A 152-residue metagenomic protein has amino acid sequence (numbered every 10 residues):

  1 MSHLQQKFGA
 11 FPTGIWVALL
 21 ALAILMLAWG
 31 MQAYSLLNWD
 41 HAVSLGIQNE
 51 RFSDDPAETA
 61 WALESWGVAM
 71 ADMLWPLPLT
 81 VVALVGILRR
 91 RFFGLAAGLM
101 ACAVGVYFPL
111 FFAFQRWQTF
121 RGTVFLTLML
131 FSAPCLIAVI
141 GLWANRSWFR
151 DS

Functional and structural regions predicted by a protein language model:
S2-S152: Topology signature of small-to-medium multi-pass alpha-helical membrane proteins
